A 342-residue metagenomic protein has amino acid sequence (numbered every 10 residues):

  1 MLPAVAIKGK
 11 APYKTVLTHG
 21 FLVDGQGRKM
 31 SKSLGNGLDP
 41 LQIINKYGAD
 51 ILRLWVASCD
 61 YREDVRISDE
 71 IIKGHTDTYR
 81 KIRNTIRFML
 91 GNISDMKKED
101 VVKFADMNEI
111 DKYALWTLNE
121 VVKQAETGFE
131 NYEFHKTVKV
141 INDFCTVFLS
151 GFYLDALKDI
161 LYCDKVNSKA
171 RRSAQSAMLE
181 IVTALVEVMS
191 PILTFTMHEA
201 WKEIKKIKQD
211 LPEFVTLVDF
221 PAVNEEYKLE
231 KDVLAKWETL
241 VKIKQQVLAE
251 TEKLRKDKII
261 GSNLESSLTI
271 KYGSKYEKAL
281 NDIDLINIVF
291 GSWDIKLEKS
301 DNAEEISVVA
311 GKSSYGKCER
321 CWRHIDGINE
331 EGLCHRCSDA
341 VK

Functional and structural regions predicted by a protein language model:
M1, V16, I51-C59, T85-M89 (+4 more regions): Short alpha-helical scaffolding segments that buttress acidic/His motifs in well-ordered protein cores
M1-G9, E252-L254: Metal-dependent nuclease catalytic cores in nucleic-acid-processing enzymes, especially RNase H-like/related
F21-Q26, M30-M107, K206-L211, I260: Catalytic adenosine-cofactor/nucleotide-binding cores of aminoacyl-tRNA synthetases and other
D77-L90, E109-V121, K139-L161: Core structural elements
M96-E126, L154-E250, D257, G261-Y272 (+3 more regions): Acidic, turn-prone loop/beta-hairpin segments
I283-E319: C-terminal edge-of-domain segments
C318, C334-C337: Short cysteine-rich clusters marking metal-coordination/redox-active sites
H324-G327, A340: Cys/His-rich metal-chelating microdomains
